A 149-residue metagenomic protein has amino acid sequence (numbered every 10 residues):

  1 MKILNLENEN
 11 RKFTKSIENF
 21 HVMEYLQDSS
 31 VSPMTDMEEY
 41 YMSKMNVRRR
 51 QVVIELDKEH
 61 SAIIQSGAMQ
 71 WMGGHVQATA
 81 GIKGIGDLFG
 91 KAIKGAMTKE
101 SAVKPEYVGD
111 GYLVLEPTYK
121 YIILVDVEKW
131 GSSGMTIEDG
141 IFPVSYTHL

Functional and structural regions predicted by a protein language model:
M1-A68, I82: N-terminal low-complexity/intrinsically disordered pre-sequences and tails
Y41, R48-E59, A92-G95, K120-W130: Short, recurring structural edge motifs at helix starts
S61-G74, V108-L113, E138-P143: Extracellular/lumenal glycan-associated surfaces
Q70-D87: Short Gly/aromatic-enriched secondary-structure transition segments
I85-I93, K99: A cross-kingdom feature marking solvent-exposed beta-strand/loop segments within repeated, beta-rich binding/scaffold
E100, K104-D126, G134-E138: Ordered, amphipathic secondary-structure segments that act as subunit-interaction surfaces in large macromolecular
T147-H148: Conserved small/polar residues in nucleotide/adenosyl-binding loops
